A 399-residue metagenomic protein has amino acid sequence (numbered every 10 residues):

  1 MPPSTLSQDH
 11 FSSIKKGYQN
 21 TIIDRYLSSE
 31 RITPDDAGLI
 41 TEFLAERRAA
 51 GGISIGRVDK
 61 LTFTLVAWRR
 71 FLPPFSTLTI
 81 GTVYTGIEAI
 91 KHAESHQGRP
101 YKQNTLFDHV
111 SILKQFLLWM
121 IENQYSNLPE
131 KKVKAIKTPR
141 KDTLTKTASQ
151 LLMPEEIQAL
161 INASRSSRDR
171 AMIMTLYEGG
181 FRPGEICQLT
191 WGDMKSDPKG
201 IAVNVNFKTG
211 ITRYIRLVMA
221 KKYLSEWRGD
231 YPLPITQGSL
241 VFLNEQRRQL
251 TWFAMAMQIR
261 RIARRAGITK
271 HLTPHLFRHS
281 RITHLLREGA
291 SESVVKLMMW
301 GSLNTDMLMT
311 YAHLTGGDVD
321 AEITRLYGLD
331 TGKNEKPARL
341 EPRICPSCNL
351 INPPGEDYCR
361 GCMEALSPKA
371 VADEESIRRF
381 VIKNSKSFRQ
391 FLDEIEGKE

Functional and structural regions predicted by a protein language model:
M1-T21, R25, T324-E399: C-terminal secondary-structure termini that scaffold catalytic or DNA-interacting sites
D24-L27, T41-T147: N-terminal core-binding DNA-recognition domain of tyrosine recombinases/integrases
V58, L113, M172-I173, G180 (+2 more regions): Alpha-helix N-cap/helix-start motif at helix boundaries, enriched for small hydrophobics
P154-P183: Basic, Lys/Arg- and aromatic-enriched nucleic-acid-binding interface segment
G179, G184, Q188-K222, R343 (+1 more regions): Conserved tyrosine-mediated DNA breakage-rejoining catalytic core shared by Y-recombinases
N206-T209, M299-K336, L366: Catalytic-site neighborhood detector that most strongly recognizes the C-terminal catalytic loop/helix of tyrosine
F207-E226, G238-I259: C-terminal catalytic core of Y-nucleophile DNA break-rejoin enzymes
A256-L297, G301-N304, D320, P368 (+2 more regions): Short, basic (Lys/Arg/His-rich) helix/loop patches that form interaction surfaces in the mid-to-C-terminal regions
